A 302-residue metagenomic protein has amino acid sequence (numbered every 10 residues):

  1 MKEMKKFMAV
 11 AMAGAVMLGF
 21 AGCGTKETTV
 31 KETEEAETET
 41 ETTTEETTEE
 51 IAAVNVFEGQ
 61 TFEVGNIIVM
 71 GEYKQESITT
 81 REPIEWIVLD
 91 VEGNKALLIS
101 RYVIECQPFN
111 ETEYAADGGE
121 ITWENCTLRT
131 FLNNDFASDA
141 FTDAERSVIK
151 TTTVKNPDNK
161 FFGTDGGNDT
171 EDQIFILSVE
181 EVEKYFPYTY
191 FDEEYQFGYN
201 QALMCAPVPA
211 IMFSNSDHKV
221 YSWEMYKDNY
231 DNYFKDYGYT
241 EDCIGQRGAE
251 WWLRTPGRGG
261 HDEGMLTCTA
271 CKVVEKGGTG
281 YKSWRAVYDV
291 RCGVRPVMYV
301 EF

Functional and structural regions predicted by a protein language model:
M1-A11: Bacterial N-terminal signal peptides that target proteins for export
M8-A9, T29, E34, I149 (+2 more regions): Sequence-pattern detector for short linear motifs and compositional/periodic biases rather than a specific fold
G19-G22: C-terminal motif of bacterial Sec signal peptides marking the signal peptidase cleavage site
G24-K26: Bacterial signal peptide processing site
K31-E50: Extracellular mucin-like PTS domains
I51-F302: Collagenous Gly-X-Y triple-helix signature in extracellular proteins
